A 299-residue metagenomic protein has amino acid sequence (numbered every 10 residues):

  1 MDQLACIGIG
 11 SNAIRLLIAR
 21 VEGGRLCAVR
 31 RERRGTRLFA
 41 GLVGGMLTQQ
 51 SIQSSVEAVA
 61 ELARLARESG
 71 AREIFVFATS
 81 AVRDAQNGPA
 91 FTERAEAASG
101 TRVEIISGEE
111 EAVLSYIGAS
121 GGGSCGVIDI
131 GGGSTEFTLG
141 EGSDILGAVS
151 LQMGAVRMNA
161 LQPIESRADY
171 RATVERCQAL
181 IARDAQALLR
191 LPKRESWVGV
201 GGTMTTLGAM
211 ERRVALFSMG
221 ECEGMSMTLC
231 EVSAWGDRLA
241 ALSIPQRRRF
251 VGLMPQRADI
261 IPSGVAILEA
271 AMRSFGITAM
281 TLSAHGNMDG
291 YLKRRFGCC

Functional and structural regions predicted by a protein language model:
D2, G123, G132-S134: Short beta-strand-initiation
D2-C27: N-terminal basic/disordered segments at the start of proteins
L4, I18-V21, G41-E73, A81-S124 (+1 more regions): Helical "lid/coupling" subdomains associated with nucleotide-phosphate turnover
G8-A13, I128-S134, G154, V200-T203: A short acidic Gly-Thr/Ser loop motif
R25-R33, R64, E68-S69: N-terminal glycine-rich anion-binding loops that anchor highly charged ligand groups
R34-T36, M153-G154: A short acidic/small-residue loop/turn micro-motif
